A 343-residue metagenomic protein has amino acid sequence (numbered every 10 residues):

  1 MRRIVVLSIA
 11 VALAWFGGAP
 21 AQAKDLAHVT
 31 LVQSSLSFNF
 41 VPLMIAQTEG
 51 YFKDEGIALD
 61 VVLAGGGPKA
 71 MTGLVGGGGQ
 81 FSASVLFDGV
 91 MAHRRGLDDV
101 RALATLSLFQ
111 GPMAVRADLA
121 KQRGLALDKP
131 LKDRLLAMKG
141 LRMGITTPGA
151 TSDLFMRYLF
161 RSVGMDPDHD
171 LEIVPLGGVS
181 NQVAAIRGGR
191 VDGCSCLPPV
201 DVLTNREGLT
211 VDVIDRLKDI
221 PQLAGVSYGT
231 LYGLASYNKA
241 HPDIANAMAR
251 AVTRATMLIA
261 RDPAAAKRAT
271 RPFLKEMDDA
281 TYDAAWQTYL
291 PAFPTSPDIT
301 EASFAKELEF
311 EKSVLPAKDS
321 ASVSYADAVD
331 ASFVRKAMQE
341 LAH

Functional and structural regions predicted by a protein language model:
M1-I4: Positively charged n-region of N-terminal signal peptides that target proteins for export
V6-W15: Bacterial N-terminal signal peptides
G18-A23: Sec/Tat signal peptide C-region and signal peptidase I cleavage site
K24-D166, V174-P175, D192-P198, G225: Short, glycine-/small- and polar/acidic-enriched structural segments that line small-molecule recognition paths
K139-L159, V163, A247-T281, K336-A342: Ligand-binding clefts/hinges and TM-proximal coupling segments of bilobed small-molecule sensing domains
N181-F273: Pocket-lining segment of extracytoplasmic ligand-binding domains
K239-D319: Secondary-structure end/capping motifs
E309-H343: Conserved C-terminal helix/tail region of periplasmic/extracytoplasmic solute-binding proteins
